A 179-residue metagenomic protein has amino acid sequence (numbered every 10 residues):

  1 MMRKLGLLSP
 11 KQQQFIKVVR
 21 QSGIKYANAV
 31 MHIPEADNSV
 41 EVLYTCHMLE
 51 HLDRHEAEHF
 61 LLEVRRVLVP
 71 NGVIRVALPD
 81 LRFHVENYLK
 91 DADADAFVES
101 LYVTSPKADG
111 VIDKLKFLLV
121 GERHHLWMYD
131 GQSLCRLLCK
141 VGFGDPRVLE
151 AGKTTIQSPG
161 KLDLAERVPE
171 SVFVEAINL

Functional and structural regions predicted by a protein language model:
M1-E86, V174-N178: Conserved SAM-binding loop
E56-H59, E63, V67-V69, V73-I177: S-adenosyl-L-methionine-dependent methyltransferase catalytic module, highlighting the catalytic core
